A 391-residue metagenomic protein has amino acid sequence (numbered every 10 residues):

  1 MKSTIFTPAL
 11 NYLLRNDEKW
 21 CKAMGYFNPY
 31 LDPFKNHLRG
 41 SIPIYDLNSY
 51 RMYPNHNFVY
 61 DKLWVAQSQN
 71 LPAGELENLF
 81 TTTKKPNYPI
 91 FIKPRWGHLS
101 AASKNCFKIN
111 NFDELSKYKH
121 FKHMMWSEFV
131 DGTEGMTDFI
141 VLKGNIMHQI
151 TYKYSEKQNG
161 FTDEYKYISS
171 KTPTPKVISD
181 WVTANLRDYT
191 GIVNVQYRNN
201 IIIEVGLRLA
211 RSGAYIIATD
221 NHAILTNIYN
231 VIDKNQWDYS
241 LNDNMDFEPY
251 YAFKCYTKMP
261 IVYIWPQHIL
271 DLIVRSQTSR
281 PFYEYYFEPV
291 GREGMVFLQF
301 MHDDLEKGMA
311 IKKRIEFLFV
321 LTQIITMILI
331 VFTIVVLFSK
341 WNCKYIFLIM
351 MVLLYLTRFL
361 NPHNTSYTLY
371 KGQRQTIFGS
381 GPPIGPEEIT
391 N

Functional and structural regions predicted by a protein language model:
M1-Q67, E306, K313-Q323, T357-P383: ATP-binding N-terminal substructure of ATP-dependent carboxylate-amine bond-forming enzymes
N16-N28, D131-I140, R187: Short, mixed-charge, low-aromatic patches
H37-S41, N70, L79, N230-D238 (+1 more regions): Short loop/turn hinge sites at secondary-structure boundaries
Y45-W181, K312-I315: Active-site nucleotide/adenylate-binding loops and adjacent lid/helix of ATP-dependent enzymes
K157, T172-W341, T357-T390: ATP-dependent carboxylate activation and anion-phosphoryl transfer catalytic cores that bind Mg-ATP to form
F338-M350: Hydrophobic alpha-helical transmembrane segments
V352-L356: Cytoplasmic C-terminal tails of single-pass
